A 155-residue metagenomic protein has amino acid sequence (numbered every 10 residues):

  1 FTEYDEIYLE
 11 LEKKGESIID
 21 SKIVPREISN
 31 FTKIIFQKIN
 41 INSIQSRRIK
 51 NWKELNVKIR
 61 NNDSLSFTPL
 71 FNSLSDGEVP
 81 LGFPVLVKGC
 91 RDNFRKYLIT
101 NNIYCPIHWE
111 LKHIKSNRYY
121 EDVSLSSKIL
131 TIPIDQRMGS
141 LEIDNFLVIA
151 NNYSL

Functional and structural regions predicted by a protein language model:
F1-L155: PLP-dependent aminotransferase class I/II
